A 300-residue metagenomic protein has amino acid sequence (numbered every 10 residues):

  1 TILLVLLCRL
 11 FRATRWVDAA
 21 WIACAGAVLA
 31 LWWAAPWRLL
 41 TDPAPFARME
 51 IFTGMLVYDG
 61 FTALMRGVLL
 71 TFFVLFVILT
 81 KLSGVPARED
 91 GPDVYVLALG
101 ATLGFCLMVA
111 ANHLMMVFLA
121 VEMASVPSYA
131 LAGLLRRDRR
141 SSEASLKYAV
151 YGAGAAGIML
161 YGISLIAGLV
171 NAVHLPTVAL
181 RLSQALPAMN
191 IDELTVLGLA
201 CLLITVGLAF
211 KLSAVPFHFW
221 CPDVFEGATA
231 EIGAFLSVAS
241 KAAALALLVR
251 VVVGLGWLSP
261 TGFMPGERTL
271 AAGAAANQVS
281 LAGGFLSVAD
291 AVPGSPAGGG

Functional and structural regions predicted by a protein language model:
T1-G300: Alpha-helical transmembrane segments of multi-pass membrane proteins predominantly involved in bioenergetics
